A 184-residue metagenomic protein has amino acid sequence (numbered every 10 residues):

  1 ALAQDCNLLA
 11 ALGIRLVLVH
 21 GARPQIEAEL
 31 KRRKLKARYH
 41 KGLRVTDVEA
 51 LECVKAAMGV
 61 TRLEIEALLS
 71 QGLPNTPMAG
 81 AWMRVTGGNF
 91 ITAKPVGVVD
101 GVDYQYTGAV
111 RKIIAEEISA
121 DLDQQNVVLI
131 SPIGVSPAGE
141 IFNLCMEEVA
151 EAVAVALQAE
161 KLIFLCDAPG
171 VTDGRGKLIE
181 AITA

Functional and structural regions predicted by a protein language model:
A1, L18-R23, D167: Glycine-rich beta-strand-to-loop/alpha-helix junction loops that act as flexible
A1-V17: N-terminal glycine-/serine-/threonine-rich phosphate-binding loop
L2-Q4, N143-E151, T183: Charged helix-capping and loop-helix junction motifs
L8-L12, A152-E160: Alpha-helix C-terminal capping segments
V17, V127-S131, I163-L165: Structural motif
K31-L129: Ligand-binding beta-strand-loop-alpha-helix segment within the catalytic cores of soluble metabolic enzymes
A138-F142: Short pre-catalytic strand/loop immediately N-terminal to key active-site residues, enriched for Gly-Thr
L157-T172: Glycine-rich phosphate/pyrophosphate-binding loops and their adjacent beta-strand/loop elements at enzyme active sites
